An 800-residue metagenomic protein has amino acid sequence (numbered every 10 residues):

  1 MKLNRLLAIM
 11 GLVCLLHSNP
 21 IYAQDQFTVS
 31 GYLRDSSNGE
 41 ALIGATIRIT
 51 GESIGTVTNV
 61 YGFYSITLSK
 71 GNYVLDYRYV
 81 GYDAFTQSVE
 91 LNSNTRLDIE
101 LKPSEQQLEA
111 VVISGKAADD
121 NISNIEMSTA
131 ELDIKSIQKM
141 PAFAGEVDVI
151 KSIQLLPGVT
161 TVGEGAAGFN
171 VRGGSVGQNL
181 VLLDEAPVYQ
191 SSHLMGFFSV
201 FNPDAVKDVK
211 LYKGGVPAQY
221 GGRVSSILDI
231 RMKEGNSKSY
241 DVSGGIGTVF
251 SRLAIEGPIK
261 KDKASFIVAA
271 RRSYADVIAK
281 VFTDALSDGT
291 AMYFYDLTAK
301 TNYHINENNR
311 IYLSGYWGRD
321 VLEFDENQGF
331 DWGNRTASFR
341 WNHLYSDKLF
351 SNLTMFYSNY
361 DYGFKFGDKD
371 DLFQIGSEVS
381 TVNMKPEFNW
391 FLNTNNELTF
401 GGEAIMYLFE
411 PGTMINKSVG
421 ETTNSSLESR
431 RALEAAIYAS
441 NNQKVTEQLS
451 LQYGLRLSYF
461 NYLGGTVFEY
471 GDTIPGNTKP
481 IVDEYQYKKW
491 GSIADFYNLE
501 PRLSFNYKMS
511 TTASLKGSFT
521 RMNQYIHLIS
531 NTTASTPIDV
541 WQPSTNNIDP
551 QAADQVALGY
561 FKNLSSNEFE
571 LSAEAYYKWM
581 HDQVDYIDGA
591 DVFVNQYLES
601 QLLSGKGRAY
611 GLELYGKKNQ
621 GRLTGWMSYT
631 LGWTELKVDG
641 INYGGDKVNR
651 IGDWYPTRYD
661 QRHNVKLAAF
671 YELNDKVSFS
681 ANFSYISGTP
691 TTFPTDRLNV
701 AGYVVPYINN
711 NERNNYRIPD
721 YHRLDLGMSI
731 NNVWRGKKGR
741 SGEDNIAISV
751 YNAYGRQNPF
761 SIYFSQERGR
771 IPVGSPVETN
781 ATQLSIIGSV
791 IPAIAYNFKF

Functional and structural regions predicted by a protein language model:
Y32-N38, A45-T50, D76-Y82, N92-E146 (+3 more regions): Short, acidic, small-residue-rich periplasmic hinge/interaction motif at the N-terminus of Gram-negative outer-membrane
I99, L155-L156, V200-D241, R252-A254 (+1 more regions): A beta-strand signature from Gram-negative outer-membrane beta-barrel systems, especially the internal plug domain
V112-A117, N121-N179, L183-V216, K233-E234: Periplasmic N-terminal accessory/gating domains of Gram-negative outer-membrane beta-barrel systems
D361, L408-V419, N461-V482, T511-Q555 (+3 more regions): Surface-exposed extracellular loop regions of Gram-negative outer-membrane beta-barrel proteins, predominantly
T381-K385, S426, E434-A436, P543-D549 (+6 more regions): Outer membrane beta-barrel strand-and-loop segments of large Gram-negative receptors, especially TonB-dependent
A404-S514, I641-Y643: Signature of Gram-negative outer-membrane beta-barrel scaffolds
Y576-W579, L598-T695: Gram-negative outer-membrane beta-barrel transporters
K676, S684-V704, Y721-D725, S729-F800: C-terminal beta-signal and adjacent terminal beta-strands/loops of Gram-negative outer-membrane beta-barrel proteins
